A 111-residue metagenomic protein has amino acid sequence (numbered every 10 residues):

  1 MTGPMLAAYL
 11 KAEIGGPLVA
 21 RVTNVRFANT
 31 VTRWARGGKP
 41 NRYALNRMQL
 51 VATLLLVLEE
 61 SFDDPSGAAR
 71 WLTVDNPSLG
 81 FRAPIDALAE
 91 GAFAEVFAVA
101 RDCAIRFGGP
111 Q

Functional and structural regions predicted by a protein language model:
M1-Q111: Non-transmembrane "mature" sequence context
